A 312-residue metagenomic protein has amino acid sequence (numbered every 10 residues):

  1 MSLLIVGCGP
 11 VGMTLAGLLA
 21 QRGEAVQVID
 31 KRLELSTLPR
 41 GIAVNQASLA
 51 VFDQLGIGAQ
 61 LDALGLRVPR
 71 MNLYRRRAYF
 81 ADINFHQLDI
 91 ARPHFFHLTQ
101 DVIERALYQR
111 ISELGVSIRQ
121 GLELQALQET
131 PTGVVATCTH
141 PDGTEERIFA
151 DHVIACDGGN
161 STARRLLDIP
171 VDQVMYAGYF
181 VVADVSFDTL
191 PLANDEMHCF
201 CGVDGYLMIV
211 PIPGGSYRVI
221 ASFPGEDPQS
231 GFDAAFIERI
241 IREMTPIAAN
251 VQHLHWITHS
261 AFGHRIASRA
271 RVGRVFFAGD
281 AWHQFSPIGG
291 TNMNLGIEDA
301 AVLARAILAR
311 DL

Functional and structural regions predicted by a protein language model:
M1, D142-H152: Core beta-strand elements of the Rossmann-like FAD/NAD(P) dinucleotide-binding domain in flavoenzyme oxidoreductases
L3-I5, V26, V275: Conserved hydrophobic helix-helix packing surfaces used for dimerization/oligomerization
G7-G17, Q21, L107, A155 (+2 more regions): Conserved mid-domain beta->alpha element of the FAD-binding
A20-R40: Glycine-rich FAD pyrophosphate-binding loop
T37-R40, V44-S112, V210-P211: Active-site-adjacent segment of FAD-dependent monooxygenases/related oxidoreductases
Y79-F80, T144-R147, Y206: Short, mixed charged/polar active-site loops that provide acid/base catalysis or chelate metal/phosphate cofactors
Q109, H152, C156-F262: Conserved FAD-binding catalytic core of PHBH/FMO-like flavoproteins
Q120-V134, T258-S260: A conserved short coil-to-beta-strand element within the FAD-binding core of flavoproteins
